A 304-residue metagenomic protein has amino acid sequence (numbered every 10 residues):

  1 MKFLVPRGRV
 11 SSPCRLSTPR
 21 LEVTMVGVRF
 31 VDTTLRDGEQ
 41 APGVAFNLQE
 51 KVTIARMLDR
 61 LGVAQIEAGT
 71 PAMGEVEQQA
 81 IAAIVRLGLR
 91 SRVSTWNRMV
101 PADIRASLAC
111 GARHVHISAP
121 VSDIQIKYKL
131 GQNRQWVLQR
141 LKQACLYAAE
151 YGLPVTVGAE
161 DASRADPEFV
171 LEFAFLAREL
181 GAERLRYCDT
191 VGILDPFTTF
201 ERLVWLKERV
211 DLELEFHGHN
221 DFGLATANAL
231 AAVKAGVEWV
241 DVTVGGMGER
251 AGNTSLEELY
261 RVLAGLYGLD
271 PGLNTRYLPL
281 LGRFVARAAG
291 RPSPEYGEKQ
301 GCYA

Functional and structural regions predicted by a protein language model:
R20-P101: N-terminal capping/small domains of soluble enzymes
V28, T34, L263, G268-A304: A mid-to-C-terminal "edge-of-domain" accessory segment
F30-T33, I66-A68, S91-N97, V115-I117 (+4 more regions): Hydrophobic faces of well-ordered beta-strands that scaffold small-molecule active sites in alpha/beta enzyme cores
R36, P71-M73, W96-V100, P120-S122 (+4 more regions): Active-site beta-loop-alpha junctions enriched in small/polar residues
V44-A64, P101-R209, L230-A235: Alpha/beta enzyme core
H217-G245: Small-aliphatic-rich amphipathic alpha-helix that forms the alpha element of a beta-alpha
G246-L266, Y303: Mobile "lid/hinge" segments at catalytic clefts and subdomain interfaces of large enzymes
